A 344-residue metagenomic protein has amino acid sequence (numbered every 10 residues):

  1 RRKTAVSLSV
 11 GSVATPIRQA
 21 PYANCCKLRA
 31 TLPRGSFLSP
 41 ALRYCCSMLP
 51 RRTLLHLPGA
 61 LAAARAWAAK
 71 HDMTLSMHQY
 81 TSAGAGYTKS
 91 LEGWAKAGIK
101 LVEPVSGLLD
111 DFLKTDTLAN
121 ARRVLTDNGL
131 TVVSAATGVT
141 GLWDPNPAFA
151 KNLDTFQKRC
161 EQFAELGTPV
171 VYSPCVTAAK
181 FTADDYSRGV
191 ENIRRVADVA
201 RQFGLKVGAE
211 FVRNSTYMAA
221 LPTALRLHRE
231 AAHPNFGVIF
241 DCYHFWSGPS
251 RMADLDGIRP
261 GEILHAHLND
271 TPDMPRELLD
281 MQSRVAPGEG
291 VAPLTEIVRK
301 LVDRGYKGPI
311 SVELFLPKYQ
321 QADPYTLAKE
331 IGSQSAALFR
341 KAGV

Functional and structural regions predicted by a protein language model:
R1-P16: Extreme N-terminal basic, low-complexity initiation segments that serve as generic localization/processing leaders
K3, P21-L49: N-terminal secretory signal peptides
Y44, L49, L54-G59, W67-T74 (+5 more regions): Histidine-acidic metal/acid-base catalytic patches
A60-A69, K89, V124-D127, L142-V238 (+2 more regions): Active-site acidic/histidine proton-transfer and metal-coordination neighborhood in alpha/beta enzyme cores
M73-H78, V102-P104, V132-T137, V171-S173 (+4 more regions): Hydrophobic faces of well-ordered beta-strands that scaffold small-molecule active sites in alpha/beta enzyme cores
H78-S82, V105-G107, T137-T140, V176-A178 (+4 more regions): Active-site beta-loop-alpha junctions enriched in small/polar residues
K89-G107: Catalytic domains of carbohydrate-active enzymes, especially glycoside hydrolases
P104-R122, A178-F181: Glycine-rich, proline-tolerant flexible connector loops at the mouths of alpha/beta enzymes
